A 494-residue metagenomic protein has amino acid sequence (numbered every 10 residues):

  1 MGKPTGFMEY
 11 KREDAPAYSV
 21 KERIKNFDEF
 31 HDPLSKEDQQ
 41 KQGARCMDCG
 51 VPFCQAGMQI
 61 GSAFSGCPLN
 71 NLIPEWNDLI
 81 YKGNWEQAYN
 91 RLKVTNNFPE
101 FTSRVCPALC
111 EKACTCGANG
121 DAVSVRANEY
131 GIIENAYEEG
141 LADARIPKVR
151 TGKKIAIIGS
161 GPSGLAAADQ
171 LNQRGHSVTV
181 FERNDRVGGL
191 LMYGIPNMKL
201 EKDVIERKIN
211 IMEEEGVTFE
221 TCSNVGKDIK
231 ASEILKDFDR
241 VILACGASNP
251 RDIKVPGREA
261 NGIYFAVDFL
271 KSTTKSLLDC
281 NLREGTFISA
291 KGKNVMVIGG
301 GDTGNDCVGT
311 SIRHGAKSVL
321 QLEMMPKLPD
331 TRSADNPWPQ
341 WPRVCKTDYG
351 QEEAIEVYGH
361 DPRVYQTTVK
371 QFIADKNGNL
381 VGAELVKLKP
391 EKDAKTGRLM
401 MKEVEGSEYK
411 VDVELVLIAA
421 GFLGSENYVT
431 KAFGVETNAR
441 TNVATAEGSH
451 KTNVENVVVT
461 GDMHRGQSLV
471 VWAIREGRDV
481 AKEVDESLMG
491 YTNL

Functional and structural regions predicted by a protein language model:
T5-D32, A44, P68-I80, R91-L92 (+9 more regions): Beta1-alpha1 glycine-rich phosphate/pyrophosphate-binding loop at the start of Rossmann-like nucleotide-binding domains
I24-D38, F64-S65, L69-R104, A108 (+2 more regions): Ferredoxin-type iron-sulfur electron-transfer modules in oxidoreductases and energy-metabolism complexes
C46-C49, C54-M58, A63, C67-N70 (+3 more regions): Short cysteine clusters
Q87, V149, K154-I158, E206-V255 (+4 more regions): Feature captures the FAD/FMN-dependent oxidoreductase FAD-binding
G131-V149, R207-K227, P250-H314, T437-N453: Glycine-rich dinucleotide-binding loop and its adjacent helix/turn
I158-P162, G299-G301, D462: Glycine-rich Rossmann-fold phosphate-binding loop(s) that bind the pyrophosphate of adenine dinucleotide cofactors
E259-G292, E391-Q467: FAD-site-proximal beta/loop scaffold in flavoenzymes
G304-C307, H314-G315, T460-L494: A conserved FAD-binding loop/helix module that cradles the flavin
